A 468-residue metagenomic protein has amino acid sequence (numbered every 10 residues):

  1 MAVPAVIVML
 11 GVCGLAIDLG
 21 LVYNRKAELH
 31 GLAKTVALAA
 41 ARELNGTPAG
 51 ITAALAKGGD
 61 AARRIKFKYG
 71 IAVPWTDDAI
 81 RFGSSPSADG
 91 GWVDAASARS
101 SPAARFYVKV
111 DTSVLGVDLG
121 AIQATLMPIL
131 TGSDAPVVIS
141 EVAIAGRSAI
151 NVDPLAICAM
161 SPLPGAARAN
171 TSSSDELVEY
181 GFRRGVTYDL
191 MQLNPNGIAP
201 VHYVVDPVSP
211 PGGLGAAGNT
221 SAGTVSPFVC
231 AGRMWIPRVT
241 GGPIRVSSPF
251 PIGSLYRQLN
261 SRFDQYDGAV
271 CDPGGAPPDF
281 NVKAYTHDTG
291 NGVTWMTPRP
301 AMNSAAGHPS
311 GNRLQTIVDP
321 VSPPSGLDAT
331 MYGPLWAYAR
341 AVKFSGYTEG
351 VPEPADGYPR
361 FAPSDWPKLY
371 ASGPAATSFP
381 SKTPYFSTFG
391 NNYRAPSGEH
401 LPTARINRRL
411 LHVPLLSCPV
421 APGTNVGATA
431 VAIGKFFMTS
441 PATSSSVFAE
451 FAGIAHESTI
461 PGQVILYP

Functional and structural regions predicted by a protein language model:
M1-L21: N-terminal single-pass transmembrane signal-anchor helix
P4, G31-K34, R42: Hydrophobic, small-residue-rich alpha-helical packing segments that form membrane-like cores
L10, K34-A39: Contiguous, well-ordered alpha-helical segments that form the cores/surfaces of helical PPI scaffolds
G14, S113-L115, S148: An acidic- and aromatic-residue-enriched active-site/binding cleft used to recognize and process polar
Y23, A27, A39-I122: Short amphipathic secondary-structure patches
E28, L32, A54, A135: Short acidic-hydrophobic sequence patches enriched in Asp/Glu that either
D89, A96-R105, K109, G120-P468: N-linked glycosylation sequons
